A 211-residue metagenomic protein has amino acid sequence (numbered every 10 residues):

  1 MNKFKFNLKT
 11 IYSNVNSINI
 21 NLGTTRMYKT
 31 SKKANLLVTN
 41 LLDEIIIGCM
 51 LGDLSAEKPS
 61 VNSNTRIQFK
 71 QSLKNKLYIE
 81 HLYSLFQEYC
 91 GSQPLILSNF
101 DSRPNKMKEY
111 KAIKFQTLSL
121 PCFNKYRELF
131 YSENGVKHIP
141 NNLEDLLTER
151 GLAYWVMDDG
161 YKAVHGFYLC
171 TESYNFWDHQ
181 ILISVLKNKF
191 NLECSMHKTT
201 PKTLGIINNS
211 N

Functional and structural regions predicted by a protein language model:
M1-N211: Internal intein/HINT superfamily modules and their associated LAGLIDADG
